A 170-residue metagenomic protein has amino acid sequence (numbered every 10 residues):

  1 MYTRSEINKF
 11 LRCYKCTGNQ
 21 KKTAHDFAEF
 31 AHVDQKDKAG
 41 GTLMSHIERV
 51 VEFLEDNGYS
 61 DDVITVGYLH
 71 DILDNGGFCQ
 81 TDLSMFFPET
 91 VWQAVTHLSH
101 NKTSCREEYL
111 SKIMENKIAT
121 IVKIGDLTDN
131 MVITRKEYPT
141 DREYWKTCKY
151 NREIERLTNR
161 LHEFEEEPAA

Functional and structural regions predicted by a protein language model:
M1-A170: Active-site helical microenvironments for divalent-metal-assisted chemistry
